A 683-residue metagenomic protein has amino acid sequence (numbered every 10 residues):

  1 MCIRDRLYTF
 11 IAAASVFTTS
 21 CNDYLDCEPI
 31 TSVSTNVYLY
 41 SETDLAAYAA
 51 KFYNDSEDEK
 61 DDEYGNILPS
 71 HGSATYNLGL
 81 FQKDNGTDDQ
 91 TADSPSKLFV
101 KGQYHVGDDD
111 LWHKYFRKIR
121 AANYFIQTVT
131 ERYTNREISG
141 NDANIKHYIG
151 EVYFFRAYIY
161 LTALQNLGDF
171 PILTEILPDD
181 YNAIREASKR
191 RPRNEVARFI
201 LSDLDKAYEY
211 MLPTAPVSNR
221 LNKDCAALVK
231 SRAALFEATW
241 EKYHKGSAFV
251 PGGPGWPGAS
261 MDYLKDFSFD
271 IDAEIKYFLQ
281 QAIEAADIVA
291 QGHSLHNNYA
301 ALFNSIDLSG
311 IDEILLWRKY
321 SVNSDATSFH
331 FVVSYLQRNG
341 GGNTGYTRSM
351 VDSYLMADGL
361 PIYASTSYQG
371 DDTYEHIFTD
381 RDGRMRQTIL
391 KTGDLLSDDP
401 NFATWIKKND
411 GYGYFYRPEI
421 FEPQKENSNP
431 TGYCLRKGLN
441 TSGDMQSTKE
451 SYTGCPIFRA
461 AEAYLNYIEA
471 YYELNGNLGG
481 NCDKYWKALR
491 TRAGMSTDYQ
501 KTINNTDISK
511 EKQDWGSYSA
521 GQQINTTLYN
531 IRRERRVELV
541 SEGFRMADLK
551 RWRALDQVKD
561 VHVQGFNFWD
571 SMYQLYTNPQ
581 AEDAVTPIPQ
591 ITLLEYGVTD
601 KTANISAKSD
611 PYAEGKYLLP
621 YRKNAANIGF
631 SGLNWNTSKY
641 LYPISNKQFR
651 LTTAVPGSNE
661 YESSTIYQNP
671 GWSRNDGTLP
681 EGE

Functional and structural regions predicted by a protein language model:
M1-R6: Conserved small/polar residues in nucleotide/adenosyl-binding loops
F17-S20: C-terminal motif of bacterial Sec signal peptides marking the signal peptidase cleavage site
N22-P95, I149, G168-F170, T174 (+9 more regions): An aromatic- and glycine-enriched ligand-binding surface/loop that stacks and positions planar moieties
A46-A47, K51-Y64, G86-L167, A183-K223 (+6 more regions): Conserved, well-structured interaction surfaces
D109, H376-R492, P656, S664-E683: C-terminal substrate/ligand-recognition segments
Y115-K118, F199, W256-K265, D270 (+6 more regions): Long, intrinsically disordered, low-complexity segments
R132-K146, L212-R220, Y243-D266, Q500-N504: Short helix/loop segment immediately N-terminal to the Walker
I159-G168, K230-A248, E462-G476: Extended, well-ordered alpha-helical segments in internal regulatory regions
